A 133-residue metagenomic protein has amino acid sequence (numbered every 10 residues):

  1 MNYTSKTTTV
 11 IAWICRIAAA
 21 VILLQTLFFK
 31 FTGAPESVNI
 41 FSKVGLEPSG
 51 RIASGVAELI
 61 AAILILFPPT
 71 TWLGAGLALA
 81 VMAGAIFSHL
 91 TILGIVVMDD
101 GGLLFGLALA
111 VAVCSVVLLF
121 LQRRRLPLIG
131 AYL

Functional and structural regions predicted by a protein language model:
M1-Q25, P69-L133: Extended, low-polarity transmembrane helix blocks
T7-S54, L126: N-terminal first-folded block
F29, L64-I65, A85: Short beta-strand segments in beta-sandwich/barrel cores
E47, L66-P69: Membrane-interface junctions
A57-L64: Hydrophobic, membrane-inserted alpha-helices
